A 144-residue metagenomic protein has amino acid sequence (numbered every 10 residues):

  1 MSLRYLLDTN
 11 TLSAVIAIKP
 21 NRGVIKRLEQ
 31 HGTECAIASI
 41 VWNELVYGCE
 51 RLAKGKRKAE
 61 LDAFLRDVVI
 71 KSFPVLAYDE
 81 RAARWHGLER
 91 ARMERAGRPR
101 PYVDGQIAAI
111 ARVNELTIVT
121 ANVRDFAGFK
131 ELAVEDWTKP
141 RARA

Functional and structural regions predicted by a protein language model:
S2-L6, I16, R22-A109, V113 (+1 more regions): PIN-domain endoribonuclease scaffold, especially VapC-family toxins
V123-D125: C-terminal structural segments of small proteins and small subunits
